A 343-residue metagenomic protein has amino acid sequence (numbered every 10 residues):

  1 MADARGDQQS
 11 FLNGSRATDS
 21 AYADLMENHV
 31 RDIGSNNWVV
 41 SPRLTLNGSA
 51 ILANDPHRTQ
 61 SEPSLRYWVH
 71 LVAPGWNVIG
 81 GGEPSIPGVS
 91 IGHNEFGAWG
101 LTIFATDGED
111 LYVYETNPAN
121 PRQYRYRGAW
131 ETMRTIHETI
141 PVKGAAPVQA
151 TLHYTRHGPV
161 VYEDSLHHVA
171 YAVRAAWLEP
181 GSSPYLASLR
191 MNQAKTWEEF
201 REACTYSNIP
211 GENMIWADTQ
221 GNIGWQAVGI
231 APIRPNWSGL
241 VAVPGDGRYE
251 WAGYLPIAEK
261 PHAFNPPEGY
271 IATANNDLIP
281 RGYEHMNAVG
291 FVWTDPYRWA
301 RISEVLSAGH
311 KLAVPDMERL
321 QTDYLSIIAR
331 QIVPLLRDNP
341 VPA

Functional and structural regions predicted by a protein language model:
M1-P342: Mature extracytoplasmic enzyme cores
